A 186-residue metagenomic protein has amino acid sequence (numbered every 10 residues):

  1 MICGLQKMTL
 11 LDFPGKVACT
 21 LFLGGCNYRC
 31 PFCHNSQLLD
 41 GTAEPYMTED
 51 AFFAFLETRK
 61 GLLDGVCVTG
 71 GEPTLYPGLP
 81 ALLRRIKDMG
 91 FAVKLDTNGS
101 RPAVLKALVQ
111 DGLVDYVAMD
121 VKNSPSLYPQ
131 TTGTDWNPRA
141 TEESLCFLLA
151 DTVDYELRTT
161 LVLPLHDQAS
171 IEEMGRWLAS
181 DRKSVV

Functional and structural regions predicted by a protein language model:
M1-K16: Short, charged low-complexity linear segments at domain edges
F13-M47: Canonical Radical SAM [4Fe-4S] cluster-binding loop centered on the CxxxCxxC motif and its immediate flanking residues
F22, T69-G70, R158: A secondary-structure boundary/capping signal
C30, G70-G71: Conserved phosphate-binding and hydrolysis motifs of nucleotide-dependent enzymes
S36-V66: Conserved alpha-helical substructure of the radical SAM core
L38, G71, K122: Flexible loop residues that form catalytic and substrate-binding hotspots at small-molecule/glycan-binding clefts
T42-P45, G71-E72, K94-L95: Short, flexible loop segments at the rims of nucleotide/cofactor-binding pockets, characterized by
F53-G65, T74-V186: Conserved AdoMet/S-adenosylmethionine-binding subsite of the radical SAM
